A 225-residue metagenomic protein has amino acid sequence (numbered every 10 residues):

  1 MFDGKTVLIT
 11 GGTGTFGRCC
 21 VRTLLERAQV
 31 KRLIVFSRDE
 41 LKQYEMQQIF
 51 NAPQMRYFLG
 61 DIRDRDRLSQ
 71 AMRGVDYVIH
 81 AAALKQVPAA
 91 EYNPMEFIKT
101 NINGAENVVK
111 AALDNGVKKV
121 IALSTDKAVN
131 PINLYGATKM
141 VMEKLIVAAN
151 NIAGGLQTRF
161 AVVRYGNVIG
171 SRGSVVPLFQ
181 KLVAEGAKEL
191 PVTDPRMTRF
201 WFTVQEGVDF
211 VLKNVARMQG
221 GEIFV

Functional and structural regions predicted by a protein language model:
K5-E26: N-terminal Rossmann NAD(P)H-binding glycine-rich loop of SDR-like oxidoreductase domains
T10, M72-A81, A122: Rossmann-fold scaffold of SDR-type NAD(P)-dependent oxidoreductases
L25-K42: Conserved glycine-rich Rossmann-like NAD(P)H-binding loop of the short-chain dehydrogenase/reductase
S37, F58-L59, K99: Conserved residues in the N-terminal Rossmann fold of short-chain dehydrogenase/reductase
R56-Y77: Conserved Rossmann-fold cofactor-binding substructure of NAD(P)-dependent oxidoreductases
Y57, F97, F160-V163: Hydrophobic/aromatic anchor residues within beta-strands of the central parallel beta-sheet of Rossmann-like
H80, L84-K144, A148: Conserved Rossmann-fold NAD(P)-dependent oxidoreductase catalytic core, especially the SDR/UDP-sugar
L134-Y135, M140-E222: NAD(P)-dependent short-chain dehydrogenase/reductase
